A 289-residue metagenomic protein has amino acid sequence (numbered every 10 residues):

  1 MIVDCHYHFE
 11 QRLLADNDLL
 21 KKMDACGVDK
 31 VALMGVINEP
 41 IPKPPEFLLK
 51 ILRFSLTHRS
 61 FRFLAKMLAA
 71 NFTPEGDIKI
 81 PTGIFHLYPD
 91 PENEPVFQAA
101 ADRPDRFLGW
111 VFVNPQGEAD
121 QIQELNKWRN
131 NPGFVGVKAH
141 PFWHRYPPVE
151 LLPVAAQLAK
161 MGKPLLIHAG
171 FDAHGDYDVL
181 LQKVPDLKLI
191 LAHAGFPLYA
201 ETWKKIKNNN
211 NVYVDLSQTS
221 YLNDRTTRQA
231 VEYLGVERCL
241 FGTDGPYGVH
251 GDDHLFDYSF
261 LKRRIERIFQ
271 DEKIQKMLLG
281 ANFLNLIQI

Functional and structural regions predicted by a protein language model:
M1-V3, L14-K30, M34-G35, N126 (+2 more regions): Mid-to-C-terminal alpha-helical segments outside catalytic/metal-binding sites
M1-Y88: An N-terminally biased module of ancient metal coordination in phosphate/nucleic-acid-related enzymes
I2, V31, F107-G109, L165 (+4 more regions): Hydrophobic/aromatic residues located in beta-strands of well-ordered beta-sheets within soluble catalytic
H6, M23, V96, W128 (+7 more regions): Conserved, mostly hydrophobic/aromatic
H6-E10, V36-N38, F112-Q116, H140-F142 (+4 more regions): Active-site beta-loop-alpha junctions enriched in small/polar residues
D18-K22, E92-A99, E124-W128, L151-V154 (+4 more regions): A general structural detector for well-ordered alpha-helical segments in enzyme core domains, enriched
I51-L165, N208: Active-site gating/metal-coordination segments in enzymes
P132-G136, W143-H144, P148-F241: Catalytic pocket-lining loop regions of alpha/beta-barrel enzymes, especially the amidohydrolase/enolase/GH5 lineages
